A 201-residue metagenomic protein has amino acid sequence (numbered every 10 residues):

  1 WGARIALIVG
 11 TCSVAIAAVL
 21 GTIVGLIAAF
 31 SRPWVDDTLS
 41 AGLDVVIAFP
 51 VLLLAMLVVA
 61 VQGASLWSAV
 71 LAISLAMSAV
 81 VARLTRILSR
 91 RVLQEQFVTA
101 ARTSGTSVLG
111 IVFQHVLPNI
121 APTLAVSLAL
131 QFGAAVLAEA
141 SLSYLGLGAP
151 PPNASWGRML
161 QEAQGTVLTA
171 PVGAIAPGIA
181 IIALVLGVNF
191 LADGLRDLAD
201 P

Functional and structural regions predicted by a protein language model:
W1-I8, C12, R32-S40, R90-Q94 (+1 more regions): Amphipathic cytosolic juxtamembrane alpha-helices at the membrane-cytosol interface of multi-pass membrane transporters
W1-T11, A60-V80, V172-I181: Loop-to-helix entry region at the N-terminal start of transmembrane alpha-helices in multi-pass membrane transporters
I5-G21, A48-M56, T99, P118 (+3 more regions): Hydrophobic alpha-helical transmembrane segments in multi-pass membrane proteins
I8, V19-L20, P50, L54 (+9 more regions): Residue-level signal for transmembrane alpha-helical positions in Major Facilitator Superfamily
I16-L20, L26-R91, T99, A125: Generic hydrophobic transmembrane alpha-helix motif, especially the helices
V35-G42, V46, V116, W156-M159 (+1 more regions): Hydrophobic alpha-helical segments of integral membrane proteins, encompassing both true transmembrane helices
I47, V58-V61, L88-S89, L130 (+1 more regions): Glycine-rich helix-loop "coupling/hinge" segments at transmembrane-helix boundaries in multipass transporters
V59-Q62, A76, P122-L130, P171-P201: C-terminal transmembrane helix and the adjacent membrane-cytosol boundary/short C-terminal tail of inner/organellar
